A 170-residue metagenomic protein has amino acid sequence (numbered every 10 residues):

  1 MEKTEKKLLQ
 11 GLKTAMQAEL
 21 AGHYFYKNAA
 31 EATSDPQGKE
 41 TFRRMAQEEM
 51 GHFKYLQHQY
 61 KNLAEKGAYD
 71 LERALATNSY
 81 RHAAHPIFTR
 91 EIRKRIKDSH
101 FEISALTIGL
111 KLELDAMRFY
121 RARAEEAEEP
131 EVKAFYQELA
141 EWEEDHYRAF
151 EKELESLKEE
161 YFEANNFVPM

Functional and structural regions predicted by a protein language model:
M1-M170: Non-heme di-metal
